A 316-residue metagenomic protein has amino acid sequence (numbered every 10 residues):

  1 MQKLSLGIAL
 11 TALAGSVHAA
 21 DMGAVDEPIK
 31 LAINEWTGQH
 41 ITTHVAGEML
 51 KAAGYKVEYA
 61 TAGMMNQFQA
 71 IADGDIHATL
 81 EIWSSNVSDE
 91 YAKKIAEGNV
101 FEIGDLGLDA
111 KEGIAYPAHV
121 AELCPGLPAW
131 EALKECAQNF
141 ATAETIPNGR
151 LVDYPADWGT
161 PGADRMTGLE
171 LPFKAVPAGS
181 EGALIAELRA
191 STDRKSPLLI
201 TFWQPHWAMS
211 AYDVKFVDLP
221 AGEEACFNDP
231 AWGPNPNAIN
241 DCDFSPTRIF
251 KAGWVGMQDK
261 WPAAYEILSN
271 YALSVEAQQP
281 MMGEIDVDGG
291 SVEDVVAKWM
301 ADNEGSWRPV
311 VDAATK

Functional and structural regions predicted by a protein language model:
G23-G38, Y55-A60, N148-V152, L268: Short, well-ordered beta-strand elements
W36-T37, Y55-A70, V176-E187: Short helix-initiation/N-cap motifs at beta->coil->alpha
T43, A62-G98, I185-E187, W207-A211: Pocket-flanking alpha-helical
I76-L80, R150-N228: Ligand-binding pocket segment of bilobal, Venus flytrap-like solute-binding proteins
N99-Y154: A conserved helix-loop-strand patch within extracytoplasmic ligand-binding domains of the periplasmic binding
K111-L123, T247-K260, E284: A bilobed periplasmic-binding-protein/Venus flytrap-type ligand-binding module shared by bacterial periplasmic
A208-I267, Y271: C-terminal lobe and pocket-closing loops of periplasmic/extracytoplasmic Venus-flytrap solute-binding proteins
F244, M257, Y265-K316: C-terminal functional modules
